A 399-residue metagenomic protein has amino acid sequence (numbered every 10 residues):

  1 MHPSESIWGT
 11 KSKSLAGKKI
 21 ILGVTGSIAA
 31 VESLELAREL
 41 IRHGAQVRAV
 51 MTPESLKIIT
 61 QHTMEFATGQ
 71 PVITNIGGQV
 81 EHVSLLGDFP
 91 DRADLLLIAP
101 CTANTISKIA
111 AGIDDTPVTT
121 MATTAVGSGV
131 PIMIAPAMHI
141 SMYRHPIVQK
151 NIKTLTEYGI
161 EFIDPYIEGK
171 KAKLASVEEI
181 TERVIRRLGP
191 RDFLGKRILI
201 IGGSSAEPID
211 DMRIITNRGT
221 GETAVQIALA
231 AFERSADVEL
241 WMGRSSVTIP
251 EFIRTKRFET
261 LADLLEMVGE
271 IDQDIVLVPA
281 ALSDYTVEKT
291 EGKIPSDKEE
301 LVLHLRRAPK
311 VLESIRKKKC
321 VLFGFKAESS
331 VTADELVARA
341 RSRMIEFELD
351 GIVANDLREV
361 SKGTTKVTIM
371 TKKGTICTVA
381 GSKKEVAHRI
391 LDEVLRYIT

Functional and structural regions predicted by a protein language model:
M1-T399: A cross-family phosphate/adenosyl-ligand binding-site feature
